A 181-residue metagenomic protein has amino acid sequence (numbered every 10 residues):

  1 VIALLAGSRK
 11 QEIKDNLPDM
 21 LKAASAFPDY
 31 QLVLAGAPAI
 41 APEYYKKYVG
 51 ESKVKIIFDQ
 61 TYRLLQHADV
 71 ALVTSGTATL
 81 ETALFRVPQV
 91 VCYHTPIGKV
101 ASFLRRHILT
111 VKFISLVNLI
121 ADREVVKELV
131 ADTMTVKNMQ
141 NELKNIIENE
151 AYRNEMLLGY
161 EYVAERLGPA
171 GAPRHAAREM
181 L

Functional and structural regions predicted by a protein language model:
V1-L181: Nucleotide-activated sugar donor-binding and catalytic core shared by glycosyltransferases and related lipid-linked
